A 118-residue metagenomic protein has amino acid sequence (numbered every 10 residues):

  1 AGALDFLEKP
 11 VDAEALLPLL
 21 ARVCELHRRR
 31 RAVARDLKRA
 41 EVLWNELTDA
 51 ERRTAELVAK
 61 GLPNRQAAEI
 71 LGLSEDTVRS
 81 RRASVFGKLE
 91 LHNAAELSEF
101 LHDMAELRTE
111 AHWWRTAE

Functional and structural regions predicted by a protein language model:
V11-A21, I70: C-terminal output helix
A21-R35: The C-terminal output helix
A40-L47, S74: Short amphipathic alpha-helical boundary/capping segments
A50-E51: The N-cap/first-turn positions of alpha helices within or immediately adjacent to helix-turn-helix DNA-binding domains
G61-E96: Recognition helix of helix-turn-helix DNA-binding domains
A83-E118: Basic, Lys/Arg-enriched C-terminal extension of HTH/homeodomain DNA-binding domains
